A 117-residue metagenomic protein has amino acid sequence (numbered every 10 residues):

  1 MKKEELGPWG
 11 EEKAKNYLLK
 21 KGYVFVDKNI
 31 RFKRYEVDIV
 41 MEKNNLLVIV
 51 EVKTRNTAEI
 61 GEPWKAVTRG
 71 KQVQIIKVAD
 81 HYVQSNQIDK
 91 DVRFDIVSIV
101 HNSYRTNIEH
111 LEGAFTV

Functional and structural regions predicted by a protein language model:
M1-K28: Acidic-basic catalytic patches of nuclease active cores, encompassing PD-(D/E)XK and other metal-cofactor nuclease
K3, F32-E36, Y104: Short acidic/glycine-enriched loop/turn segments that link adjacent beta-strands
E12, V37-I39, V52, I96 (+1 more regions): Generic detector of well-ordered alpha-helical packing
L18, V37-E59, R69, I75: Conserved catalytic cores of phosphodiester-cleaving nucleases, focusing on short active-site segments
K21, R31, H101-N102: Basic, glycine-rich
V24-I49, T116: Active-site metal-binding core of divalent-cation-utilizing nuclease and nuclease-like domains
I60-K90: Mid-chain, well-packed structural core segment of small domains
Q84-V117: Domain-level recognition of nuclease-like catalytic cores that cleave nucleotide substrates
